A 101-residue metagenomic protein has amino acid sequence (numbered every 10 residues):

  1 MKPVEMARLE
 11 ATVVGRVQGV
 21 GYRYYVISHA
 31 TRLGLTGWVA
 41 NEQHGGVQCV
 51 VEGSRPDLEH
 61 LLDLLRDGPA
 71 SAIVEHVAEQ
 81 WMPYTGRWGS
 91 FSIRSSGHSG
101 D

Functional and structural regions predicted by a protein language model:
M1-D101: Intrinsically disordered, low-complexity, mixed-charge
